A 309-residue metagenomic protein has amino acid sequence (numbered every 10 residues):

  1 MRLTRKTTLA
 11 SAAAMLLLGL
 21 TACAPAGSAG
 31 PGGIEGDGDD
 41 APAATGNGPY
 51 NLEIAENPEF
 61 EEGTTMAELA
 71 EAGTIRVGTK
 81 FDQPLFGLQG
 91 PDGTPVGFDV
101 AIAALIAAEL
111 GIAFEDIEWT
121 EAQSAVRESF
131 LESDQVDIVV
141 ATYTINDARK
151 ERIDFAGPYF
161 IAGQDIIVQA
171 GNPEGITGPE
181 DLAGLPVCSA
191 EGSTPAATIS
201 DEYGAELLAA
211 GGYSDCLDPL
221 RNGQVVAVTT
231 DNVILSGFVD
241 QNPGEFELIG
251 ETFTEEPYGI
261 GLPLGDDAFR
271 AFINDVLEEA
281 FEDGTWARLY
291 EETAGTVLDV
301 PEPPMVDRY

Functional and structural regions predicted by a protein language model:
L17-A22: C-terminal motif of bacterial Sec signal peptides marking the signal peptidase cleavage site
A24-G27: Bacterial signal peptide processing site
G33-V139: Extracytoplasmic small-molecule ligand-binding "clamshell" domains of the periplasmic binding protein/Venus flytrap
G48-T64, T194-L208, E247-L248, E278-Y309: Ligand-binding clefts/hinges and TM-proximal coupling segments of bilobed small-molecule sensing domains
E115-D181: Acidic, polar ligand-binding/catalytic clefts
I117-S129, E174, E191-G192, L208-N222 (+1 more regions): Short helix-initiation/N-cap motifs at beta->coil->alpha
V126, T142-E151, T198, R221-N222 (+1 more regions): A ligand-binding cleft/hinge motif common to bilobed small-molecule-binding domains
I161-V168, S236-V276, V297-Y309: Periplasmic-binding protein-like
